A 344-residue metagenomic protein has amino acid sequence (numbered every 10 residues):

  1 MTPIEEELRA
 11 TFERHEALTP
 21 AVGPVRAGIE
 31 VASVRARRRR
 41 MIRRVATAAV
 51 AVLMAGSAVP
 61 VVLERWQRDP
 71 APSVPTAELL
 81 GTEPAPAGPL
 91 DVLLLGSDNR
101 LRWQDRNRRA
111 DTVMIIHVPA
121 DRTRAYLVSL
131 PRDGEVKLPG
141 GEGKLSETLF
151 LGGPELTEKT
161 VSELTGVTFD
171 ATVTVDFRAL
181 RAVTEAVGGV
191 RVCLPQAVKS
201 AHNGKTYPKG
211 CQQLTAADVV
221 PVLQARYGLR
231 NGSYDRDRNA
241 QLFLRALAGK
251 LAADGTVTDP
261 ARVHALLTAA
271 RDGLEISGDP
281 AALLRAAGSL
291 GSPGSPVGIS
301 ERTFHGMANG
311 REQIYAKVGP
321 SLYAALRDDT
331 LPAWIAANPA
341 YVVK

Functional and structural regions predicted by a protein language model:
M1-P70: N-terminal export/targeting signals for secretion/compartment entry
L63-K344: Non-catalytic, solvent-exposed segments at the cell envelope interface
